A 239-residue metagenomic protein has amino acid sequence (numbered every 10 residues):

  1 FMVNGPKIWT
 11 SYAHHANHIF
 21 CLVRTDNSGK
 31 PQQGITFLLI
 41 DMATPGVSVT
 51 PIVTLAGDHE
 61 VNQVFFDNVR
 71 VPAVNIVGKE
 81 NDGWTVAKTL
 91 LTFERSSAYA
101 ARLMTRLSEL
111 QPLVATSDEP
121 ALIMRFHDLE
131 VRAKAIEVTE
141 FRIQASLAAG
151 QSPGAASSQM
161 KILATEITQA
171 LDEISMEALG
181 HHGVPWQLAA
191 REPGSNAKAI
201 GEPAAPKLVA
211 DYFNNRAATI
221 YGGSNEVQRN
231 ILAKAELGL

Functional and structural regions predicted by a protein language model:
V3-G5, L38, F66, F126 (+3 more regions): Buried hydrophobic positions in well-ordered alpha/beta secondary-structure cores of metabolic enzymes
N4-T50: A short core secondary-structure module
I8-A13, L55-A56, A217-S224: Glycine-rich phosphate/pyrophosphate-binding beta-alpha loops
H15-N17, G34, A43, H59-F65 (+4 more regions): A generic structural signal for well-ordered coil/turn residues at beta-strand boundaries that shape enzyme active-site
R24-S28, D41, P45, V71-P72 (+6 more regions): Short, well-ordered loop/turn and helix-capping segments at boundaries between secondary-structure elements and domains
V47-V138, A218, K234: Glycine-rich beta->alpha junctions and the first turn(s) of the following alpha-helix
T85-A98, H182-L239: Glycine-rich phosphate/cofactor-binding loops in nucleotide/flavin-utilizing enzymes
P120-I123, K134-N196: C-terminal helix-coil-helix/basic helical segment that borders enzyme active sites and/or dimer interfaces and provides
